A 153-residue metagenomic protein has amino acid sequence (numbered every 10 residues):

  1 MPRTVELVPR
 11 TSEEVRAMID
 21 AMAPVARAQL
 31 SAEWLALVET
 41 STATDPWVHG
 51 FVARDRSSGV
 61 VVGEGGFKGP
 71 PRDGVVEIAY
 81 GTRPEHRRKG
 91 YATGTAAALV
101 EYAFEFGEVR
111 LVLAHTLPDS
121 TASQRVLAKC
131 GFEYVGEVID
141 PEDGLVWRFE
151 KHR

Functional and structural regions predicted by a protein language model:
M1-E77, T82-E85, E101-Y102, F106 (+1 more regions): GNAT-family acyltransferases
G59, G90, S120: Conserved G/P- and acidic residue-centered "switch" motifs that form tight phosphate/ATP-binding loops in soluble
Y80, R88-A103, R125-K129: Conserved acetyl-CoA-binding loop-helix of GNAT-fold acetyltransferases
G94, L111-V112, V135: A local structural micro-motif
A98, H115-T116, I139: Proline- and acidic/polar-enriched loop/turn elements at helix boundaries
E105-H115: Conserved GNAT acetyl-CoA-binding A-motif
A114-Q124: Conserved beta-strand-loop-alpha-helix junction that forms the acyl-donor binding cleft
